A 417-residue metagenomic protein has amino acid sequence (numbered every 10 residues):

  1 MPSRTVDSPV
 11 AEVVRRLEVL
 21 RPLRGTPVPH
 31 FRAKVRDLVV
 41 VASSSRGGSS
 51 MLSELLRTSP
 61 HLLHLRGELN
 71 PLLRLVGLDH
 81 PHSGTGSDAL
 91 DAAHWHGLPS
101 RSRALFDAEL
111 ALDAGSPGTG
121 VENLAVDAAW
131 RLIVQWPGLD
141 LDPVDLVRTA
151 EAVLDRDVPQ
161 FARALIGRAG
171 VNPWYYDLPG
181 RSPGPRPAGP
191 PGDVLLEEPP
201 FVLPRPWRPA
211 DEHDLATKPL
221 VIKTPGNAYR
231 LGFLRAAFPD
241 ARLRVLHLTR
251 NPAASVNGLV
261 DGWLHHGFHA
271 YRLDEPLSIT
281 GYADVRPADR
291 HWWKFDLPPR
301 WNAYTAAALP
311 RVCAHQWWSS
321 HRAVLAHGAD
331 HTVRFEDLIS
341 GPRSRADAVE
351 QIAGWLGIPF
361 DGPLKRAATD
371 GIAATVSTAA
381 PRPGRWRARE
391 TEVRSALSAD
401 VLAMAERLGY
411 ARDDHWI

Functional and structural regions predicted by a protein language model:
M1-V39, D140-L141, V147, E151-Q160 (+2 more regions): PAPS-dependent sulfotransferases, especially Golgi type II membrane carbohydrate sulfotransferases
A42-S43, K223: The Walker A (P-loop) glycine that initiates the GxxxxGKT/S ATP-binding motif of P-loop NTPases
S49-L63: A conserved segment at the C-terminal end of the G1
M51, G232-A237: A short acidic, amphipathic alpha-helical/loop segment
P60, D240-R244, H327-D330: Short glycine-/polar-rich loops that comprise or flank the Walker A/P-loop and associated switch/sensor motifs
E68-L220, D284-P299: PAPS-dependent sulfation machinery
L220-K223, T332-R334: Short catalytic-loop micro-motif centered on adjacent basic/acidic residues
K223-G226, A237-D261: Conserved phosphate-donor/acceptor-positioning beta-strand/loop module used by diverse small-molecule
